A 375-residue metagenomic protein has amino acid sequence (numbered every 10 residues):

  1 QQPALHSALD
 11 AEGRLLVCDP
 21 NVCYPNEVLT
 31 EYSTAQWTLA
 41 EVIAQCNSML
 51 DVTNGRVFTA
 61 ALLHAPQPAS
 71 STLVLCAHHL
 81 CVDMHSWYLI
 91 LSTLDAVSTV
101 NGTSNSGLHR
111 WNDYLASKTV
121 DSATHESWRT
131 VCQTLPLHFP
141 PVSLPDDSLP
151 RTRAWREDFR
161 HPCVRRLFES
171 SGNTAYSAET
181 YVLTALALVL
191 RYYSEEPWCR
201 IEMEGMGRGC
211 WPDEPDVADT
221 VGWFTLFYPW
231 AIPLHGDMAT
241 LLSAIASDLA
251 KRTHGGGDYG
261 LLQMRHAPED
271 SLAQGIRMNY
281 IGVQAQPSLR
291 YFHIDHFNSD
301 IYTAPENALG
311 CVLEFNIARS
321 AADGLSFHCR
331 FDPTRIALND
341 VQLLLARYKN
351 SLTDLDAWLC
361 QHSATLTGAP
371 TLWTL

Functional and structural regions predicted by a protein language model:
Q1-H6, S71, L75-S92, R156-P197 (+2 more regions): Acyl activation and transfer enzymes in specialized metabolism, enriched for ANL adenylate-forming modules
Q1-L39, R56, S106-W155, G209 (+1 more regions): Short amphipathic alpha-helices and their capping loops
Q2, H6, H85-D95, P197-E204 (+3 more regions): Extended, hydrophobic beta-loop-alpha segments that form or line the acyl/peptidyl-thioester binding and transfer paths
Q2-P3, L94-G102, K118-T119, C132-P136 (+5 more regions): A generic secondary-structure signal for well-formed alpha-helical elements
P3-A4, A11, C23, N54 (+5 more regions): His-Asp-centered acyl/peptidyl-transfer active-site segments
L9, L62-P66, I317-A321: Short, low-complexity Ser/Thr-rich regulatory SLiMs
R56-A61, G310-E314: A short beta-strand signature within small-molecule sensing/ligand-binding domains used in signal transduction
F58, L63-N112, D340-D356: Active-site-proximal acidic secondary-structure segment that organizes catalysis
